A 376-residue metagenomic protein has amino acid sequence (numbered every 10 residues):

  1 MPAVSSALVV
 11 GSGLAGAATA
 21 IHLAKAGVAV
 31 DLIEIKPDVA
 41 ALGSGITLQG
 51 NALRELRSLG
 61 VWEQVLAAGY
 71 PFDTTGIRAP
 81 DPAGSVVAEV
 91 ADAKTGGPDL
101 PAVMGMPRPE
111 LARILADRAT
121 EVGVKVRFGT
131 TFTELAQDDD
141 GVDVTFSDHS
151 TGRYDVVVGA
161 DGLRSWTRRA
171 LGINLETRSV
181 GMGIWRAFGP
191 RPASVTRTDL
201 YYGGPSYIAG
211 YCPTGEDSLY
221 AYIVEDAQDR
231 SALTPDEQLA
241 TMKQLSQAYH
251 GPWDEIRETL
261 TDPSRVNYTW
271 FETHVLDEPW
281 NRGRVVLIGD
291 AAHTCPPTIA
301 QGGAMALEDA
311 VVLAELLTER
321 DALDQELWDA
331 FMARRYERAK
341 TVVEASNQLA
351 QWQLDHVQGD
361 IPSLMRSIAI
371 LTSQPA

Functional and structural regions predicted by a protein language model:
M1-S5, A67, I77, A83-G84 (+4 more regions): C-terminal helical "tail/cap" subdomain of flavin- and related membrane-associated enzymes
P2-A7, A24, N51-L171, L175-F188 (+3 more regions): Conserved N-terminal helical subregion
G11-G13, I35: Glycine-rich Rossmann-fold phosphate-binding loop(s) that bind the pyrophosphate of adenine dinucleotide cofactors
G16-A17: N-terminal Rossmann-fold NAD(P) dinucleotide-binding loop
A24-S44: Glycine-rich FAD pyrophosphate-binding loop
P37-R57: Conserved N-terminal glycine-rich FAD pyrophosphate-binding loop of Rossmann-like flavoproteins
V180-P213: Flavin-dependent oxidoreductases
R191, P205, G215, E225-I299: FAD/FMN-dependent oxidoreductases across multiple families
